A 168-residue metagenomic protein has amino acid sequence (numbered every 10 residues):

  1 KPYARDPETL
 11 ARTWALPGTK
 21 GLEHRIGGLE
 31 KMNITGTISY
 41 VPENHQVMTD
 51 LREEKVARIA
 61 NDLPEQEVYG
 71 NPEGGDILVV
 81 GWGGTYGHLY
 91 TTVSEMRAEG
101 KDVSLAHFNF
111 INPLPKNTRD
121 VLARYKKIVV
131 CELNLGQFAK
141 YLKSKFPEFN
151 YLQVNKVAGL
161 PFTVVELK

Functional and structural regions predicted by a protein language model:
K1-K168: Flexible, low-complexity linker and terminal segments
